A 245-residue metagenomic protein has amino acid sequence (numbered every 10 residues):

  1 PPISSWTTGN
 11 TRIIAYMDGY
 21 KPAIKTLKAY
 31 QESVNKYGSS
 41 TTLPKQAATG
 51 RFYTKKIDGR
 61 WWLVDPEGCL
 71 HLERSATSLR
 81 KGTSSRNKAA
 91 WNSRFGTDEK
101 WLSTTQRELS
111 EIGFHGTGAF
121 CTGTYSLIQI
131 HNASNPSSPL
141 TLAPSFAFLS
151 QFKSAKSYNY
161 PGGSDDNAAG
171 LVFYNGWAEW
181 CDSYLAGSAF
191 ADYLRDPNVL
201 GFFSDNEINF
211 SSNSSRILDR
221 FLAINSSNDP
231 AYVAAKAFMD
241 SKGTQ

Functional and structural regions predicted by a protein language model:
P1-T7: Short, hydrophobic beta-strand segments
T7-A15: Short, aromatic- and glycine-rich surface loops/edge beta-strands on solvent-exposed regions
Y16-P136, Q151-G201: Active-site-adjacent substrate/metal-binding segments within catalytic domains of carbohydrate-active enzymes
P66, G163-V172, D192-Q245: Polysaccharide-binding and catalytic clefts of secreted carbohydrate-active enzymes
G68-S84, L140, P144-S154, E207-P230: Short, solvent-exposed beta-strand-terminating loops
